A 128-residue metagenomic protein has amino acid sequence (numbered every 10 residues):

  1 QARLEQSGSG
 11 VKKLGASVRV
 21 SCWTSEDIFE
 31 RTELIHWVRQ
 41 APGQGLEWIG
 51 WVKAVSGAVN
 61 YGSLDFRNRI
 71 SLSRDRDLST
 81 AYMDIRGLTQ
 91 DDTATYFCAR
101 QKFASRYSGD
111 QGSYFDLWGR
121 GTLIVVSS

Functional and structural regions predicted by a protein language model:
Q1-S128: Extracellular domains of the immunoglobulin superfamily
